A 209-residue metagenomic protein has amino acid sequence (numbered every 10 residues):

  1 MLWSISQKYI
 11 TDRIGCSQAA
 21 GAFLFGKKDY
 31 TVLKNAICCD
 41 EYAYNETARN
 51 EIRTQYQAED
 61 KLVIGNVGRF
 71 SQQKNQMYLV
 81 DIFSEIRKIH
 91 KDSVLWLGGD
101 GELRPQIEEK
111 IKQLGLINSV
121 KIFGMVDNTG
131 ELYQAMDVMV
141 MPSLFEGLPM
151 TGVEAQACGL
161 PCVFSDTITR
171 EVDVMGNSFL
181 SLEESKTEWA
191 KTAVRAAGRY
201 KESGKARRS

Functional and structural regions predicted by a protein language model:
M1-Q18, A22-F25: A conserved, positively charged/aromatic
A22-K27, A36-Q55: Acidic anion/phosphate-binding donor-loop and adjacent secondary structure in glycosyltransferase catalytic cores
L62, N66-E85, E102-E108: A conserved mid-protein helix/loop that constitutes part of the nucleotide-sugar donor-binding site
E108-G124: Nucleotide-activated donor-binding/catalytic signature segment of Leloir-type glycosyltransferases, i.e., the conserved
M125, L144: Aromatic "clamp/platform" in nucleotide-sugar-dependent glycosyltransferases that forms part of the donor/acceptor
M139-V140: A short hydrophobic beta-strand element within the catalytic core of glycosyltransferases that build diverse glycans
P161-S165: Short hydrophobic beta-strand element within catalytic cores of glycosyltransferases and related nucleotide-activated
E171-K201: Change "using UDP/GDP/dTDP sugars" to "using nucleotide sugars
